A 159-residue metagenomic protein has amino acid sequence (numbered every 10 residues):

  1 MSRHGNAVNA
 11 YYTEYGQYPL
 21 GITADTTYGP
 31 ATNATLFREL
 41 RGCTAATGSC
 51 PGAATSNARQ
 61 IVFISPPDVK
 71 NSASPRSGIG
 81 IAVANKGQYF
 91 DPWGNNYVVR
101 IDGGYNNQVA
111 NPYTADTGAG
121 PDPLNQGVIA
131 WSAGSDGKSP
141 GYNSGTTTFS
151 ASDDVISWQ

Functional and structural regions predicted by a protein language model:
M1-Q159: N-terminal pilin/flagellin-like segments and related low-complexity appendage regions
